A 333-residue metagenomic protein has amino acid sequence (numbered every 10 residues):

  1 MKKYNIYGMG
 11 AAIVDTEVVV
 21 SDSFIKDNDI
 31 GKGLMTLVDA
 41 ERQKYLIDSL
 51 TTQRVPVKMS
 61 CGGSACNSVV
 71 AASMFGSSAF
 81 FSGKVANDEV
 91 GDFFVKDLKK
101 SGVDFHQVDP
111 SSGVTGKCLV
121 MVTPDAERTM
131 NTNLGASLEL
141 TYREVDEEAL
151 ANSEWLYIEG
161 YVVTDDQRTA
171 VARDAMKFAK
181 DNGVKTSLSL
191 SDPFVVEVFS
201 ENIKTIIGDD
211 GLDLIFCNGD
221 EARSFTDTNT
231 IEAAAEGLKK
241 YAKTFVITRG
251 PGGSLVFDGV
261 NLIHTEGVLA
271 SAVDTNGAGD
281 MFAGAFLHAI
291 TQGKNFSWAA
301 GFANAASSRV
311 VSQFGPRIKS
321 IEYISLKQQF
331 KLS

Functional and structural regions predicted by a protein language model:
M1-I13, V18-V19, D27-L37, Q53 (+2 more regions): Conserved phosphate-binding/catalytic region of the ribokinase-like
M1-S82, F93: Glycine-rich phosphate/adenosyl-contacting loop at the front of the ribokinase-like
S78-A79, F105, T186, F245: Hydrophobic anchor at the start of a short beta-strand that flanks the dinucleotide cofactor-binding loop
D97-V114: A glycine-rich helix N-cap at a beta->alpha junction
V108-P110, V120-D166: Conserved phosphate-binding/catalytic loop of the ribokinase/pfkB sugar-kinase fold
K117-M121, G253-V256: Short beta-strand scaffold segments in enzyme catalytic cores
R173, K180-K185, L190-H264: Conserved phosphate/ATP/ADP-binding segment of small-molecule kinases
